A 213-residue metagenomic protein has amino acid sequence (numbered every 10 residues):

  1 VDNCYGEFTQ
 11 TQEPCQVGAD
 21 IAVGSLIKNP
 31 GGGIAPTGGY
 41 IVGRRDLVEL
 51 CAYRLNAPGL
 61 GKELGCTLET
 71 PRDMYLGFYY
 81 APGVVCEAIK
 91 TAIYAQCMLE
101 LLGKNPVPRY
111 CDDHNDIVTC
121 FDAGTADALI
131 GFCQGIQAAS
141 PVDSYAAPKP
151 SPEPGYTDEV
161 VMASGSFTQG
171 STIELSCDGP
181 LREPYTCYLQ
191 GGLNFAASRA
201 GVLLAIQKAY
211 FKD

Functional and structural regions predicted by a protein language model:
V1-C86, K90, L99, G103-V107 (+1 more regions): Conserved PLP-enzyme active-site core in the AAT-like
E100-K212: Conserved C-terminal alpha-helix-loop-beta "cap" of PLP-dependent enzymes that closes/shapes the active-site mouth
